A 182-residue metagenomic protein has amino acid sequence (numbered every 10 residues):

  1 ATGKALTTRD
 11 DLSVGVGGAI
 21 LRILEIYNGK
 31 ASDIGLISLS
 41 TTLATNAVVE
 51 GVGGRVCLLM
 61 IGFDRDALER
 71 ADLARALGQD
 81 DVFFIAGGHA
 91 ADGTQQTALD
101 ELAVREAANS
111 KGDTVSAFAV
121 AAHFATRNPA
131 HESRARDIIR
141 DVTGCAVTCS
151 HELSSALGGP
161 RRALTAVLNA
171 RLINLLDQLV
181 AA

Functional and structural regions predicted by a protein language model:
A1-A182: N-terminally biased helix-coil "hinge/interface" segments that flank
